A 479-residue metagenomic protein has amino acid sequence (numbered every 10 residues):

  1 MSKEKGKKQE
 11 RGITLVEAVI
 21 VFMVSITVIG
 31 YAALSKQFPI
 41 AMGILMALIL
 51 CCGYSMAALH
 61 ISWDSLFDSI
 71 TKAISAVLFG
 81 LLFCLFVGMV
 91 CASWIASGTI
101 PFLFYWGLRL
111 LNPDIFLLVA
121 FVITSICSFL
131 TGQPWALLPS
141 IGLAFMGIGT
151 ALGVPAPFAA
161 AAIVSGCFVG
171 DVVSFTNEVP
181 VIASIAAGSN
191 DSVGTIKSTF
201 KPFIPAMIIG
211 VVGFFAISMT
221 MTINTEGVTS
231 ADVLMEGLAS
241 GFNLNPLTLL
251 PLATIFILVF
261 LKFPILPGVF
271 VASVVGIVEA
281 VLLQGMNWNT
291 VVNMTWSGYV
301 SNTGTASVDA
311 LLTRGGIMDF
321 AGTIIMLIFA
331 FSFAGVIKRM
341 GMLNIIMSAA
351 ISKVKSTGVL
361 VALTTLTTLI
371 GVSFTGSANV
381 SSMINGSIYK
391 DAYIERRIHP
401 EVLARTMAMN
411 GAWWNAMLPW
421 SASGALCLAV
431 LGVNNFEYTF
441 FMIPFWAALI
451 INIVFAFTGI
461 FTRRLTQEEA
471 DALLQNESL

Functional and structural regions predicted by a protein language model:
E4-Q9, V28-F38, T99-I115, A156-A159 (+3 more regions): Inter-helical loop and helix-membrane interface segments of multi-pass membrane transporters/permeases
T14-V28, Q37-L59, L81-F86, L118 (+6 more regions): Hydrophobic mid-bilayer segments of alpha-helices in multi-pass membrane transport proteins, especially secondary
L34-K36, V172-P180, S184-E236, A416-M417 (+1 more regions): Juxtamembrane and boundary regions of transmembrane helices in multi-pass small-molecule transporters and channels
A41, L45, S65-P101, D114 (+4 more regions): Core transmembrane alpha-helical segments of multi-pass membrane transporters/permeases
S75-G80, Y105-V122, T150-A159, G241-L249 (+5 more regions): Membrane-interfacial loop-to-helix junctions in multi-pass transporters
L82-V90, N112-A144, A330, L343-I388: Hydrophobic alpha-helical transmembrane segments of multi-pass integral membrane proteins, predominantly secondary
D114-C127, G153-V169, V173, V359-V372 (+3 more regions): Alpha-helical transmembrane segments of multi-pass membrane proteins
A136-G147, V164, N177-S189, I345 (+2 more regions): Re-entrant/interfacial helical elements at transmembrane boundaries that shape and gate the permeation pathway
